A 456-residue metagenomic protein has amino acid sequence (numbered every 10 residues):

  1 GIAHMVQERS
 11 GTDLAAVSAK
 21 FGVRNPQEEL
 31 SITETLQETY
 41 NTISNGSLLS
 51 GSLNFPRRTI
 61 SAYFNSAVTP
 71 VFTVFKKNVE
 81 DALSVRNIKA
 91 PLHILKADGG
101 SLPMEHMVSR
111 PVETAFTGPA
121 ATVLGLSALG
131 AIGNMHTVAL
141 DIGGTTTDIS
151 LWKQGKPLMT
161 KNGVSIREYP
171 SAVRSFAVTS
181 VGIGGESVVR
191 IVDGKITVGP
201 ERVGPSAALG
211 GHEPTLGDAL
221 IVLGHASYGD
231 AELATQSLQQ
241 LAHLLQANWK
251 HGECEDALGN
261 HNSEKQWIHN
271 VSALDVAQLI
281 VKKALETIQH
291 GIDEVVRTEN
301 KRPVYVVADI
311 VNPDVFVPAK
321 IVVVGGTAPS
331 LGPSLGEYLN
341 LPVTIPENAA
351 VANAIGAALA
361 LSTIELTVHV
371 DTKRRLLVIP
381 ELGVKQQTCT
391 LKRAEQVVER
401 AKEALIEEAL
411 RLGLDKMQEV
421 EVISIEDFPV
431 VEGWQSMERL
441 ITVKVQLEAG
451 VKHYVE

Functional and structural regions predicted by a protein language model:
G1, F55-Y63, L102-R110, E264-D275: Gly-rich Lys/Arg/Thr-decorated short loops/hinges at beta-loop-alpha junctions or inter-strand turns that position
G1-V6, G11-L14, A19, L223-Y228: Phosphate-binding loop and its immediate beta->loop->alpha context in nucleotide/phosphate-handling enzymes
G11-G22, T42-N45, L83, K89-L95 (+3 more regions): Short glycine-rich phosphate-binding loop at a beta-alpha junction
S18-A62: Terminal amphipathic helices with adjacent charged low-complexity linkers/tails
K20-G22, L48-S50, A97-G99, Q154 (+2 more regions): Short, ordered loop/turn segments at secondary-structure junctions
T33-T35, T39-I43, T69, E113-N134 (+2 more regions): Helical "lid/coupling" subdomains associated with nucleotide-phosphate turnover
N45, K89-E105, G326-Y338: Acidic-glycine-rich active-site phosphate/pyrophosphate-binding loop
